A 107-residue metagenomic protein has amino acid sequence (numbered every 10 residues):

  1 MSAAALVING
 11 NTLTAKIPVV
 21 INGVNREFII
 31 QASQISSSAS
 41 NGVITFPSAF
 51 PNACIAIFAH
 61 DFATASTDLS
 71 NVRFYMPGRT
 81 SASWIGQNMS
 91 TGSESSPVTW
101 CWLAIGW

Functional and structural regions predicted by a protein language model:
M1-I30, N52: Glycine-rich, low-complexity segments
I21-W107: Extracellular attachment/recognition segments
